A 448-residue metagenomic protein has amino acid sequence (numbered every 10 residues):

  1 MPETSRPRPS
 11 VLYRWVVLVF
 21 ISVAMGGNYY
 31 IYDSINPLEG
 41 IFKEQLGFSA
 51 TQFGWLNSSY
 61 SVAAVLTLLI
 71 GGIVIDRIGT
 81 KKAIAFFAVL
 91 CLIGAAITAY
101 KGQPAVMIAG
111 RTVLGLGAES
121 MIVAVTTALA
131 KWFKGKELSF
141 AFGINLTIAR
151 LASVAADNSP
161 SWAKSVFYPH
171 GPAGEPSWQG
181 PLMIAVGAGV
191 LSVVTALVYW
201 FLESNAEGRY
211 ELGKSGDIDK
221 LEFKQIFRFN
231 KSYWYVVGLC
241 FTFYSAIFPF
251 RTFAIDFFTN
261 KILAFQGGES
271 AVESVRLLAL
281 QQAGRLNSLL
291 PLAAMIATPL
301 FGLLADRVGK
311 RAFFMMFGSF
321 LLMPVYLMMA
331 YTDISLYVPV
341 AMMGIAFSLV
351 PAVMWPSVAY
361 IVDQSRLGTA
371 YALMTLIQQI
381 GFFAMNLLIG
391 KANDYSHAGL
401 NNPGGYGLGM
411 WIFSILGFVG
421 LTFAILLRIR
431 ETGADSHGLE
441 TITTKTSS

Functional and structural regions predicted by a protein language model:
D33, S61-L69, S153-V154, P291-P299 (+1 more regions): Residue-level signature of mid-helix packing/kink "hotspots" within the transmembrane helices of 12-pass Major
I35-P37, N230-T298, M385-N386: Extracytoplasmic gate region of multi-pass secondary transporters
G47, G79, Y100-V106, G117 (+3 more regions): Helix-breaking motifs and short loop linkers at transmembrane-helix boundaries and internal kinks in secondary membrane
L66-A105: Conserved MFS/SLC helix-loop-helix module at the cytosolic interface between two early adjacent transmembrane helices
P104, G110-A149: Cytoplasmic helix-loop-helix junction between adjacent transmembrane helices in 12-TM secondary transporters
Q179-V198, G407-L426: Symmetry-related core transmembrane helices of the 12-TM Major Facilitator Superfamily/SLC fold
L197-F223, G433-T444: Flexible cytoplasmic inter-helical loops of multi-pass small-molecule transporters
R311-S357: C-terminal transmembrane helical hairpin of 12-TM major facilitator-type secondary transporters
